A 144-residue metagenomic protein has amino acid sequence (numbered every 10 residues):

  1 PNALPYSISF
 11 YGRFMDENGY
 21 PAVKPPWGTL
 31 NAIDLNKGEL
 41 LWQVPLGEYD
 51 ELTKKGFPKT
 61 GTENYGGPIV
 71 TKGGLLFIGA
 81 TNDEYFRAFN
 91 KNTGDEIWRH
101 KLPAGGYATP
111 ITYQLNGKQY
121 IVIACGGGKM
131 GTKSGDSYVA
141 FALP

Functional and structural regions predicted by a protein language model:
P1-P144: A fold-level detector for beta-propeller and closely related beta-sheet-rich head/sensor domains
